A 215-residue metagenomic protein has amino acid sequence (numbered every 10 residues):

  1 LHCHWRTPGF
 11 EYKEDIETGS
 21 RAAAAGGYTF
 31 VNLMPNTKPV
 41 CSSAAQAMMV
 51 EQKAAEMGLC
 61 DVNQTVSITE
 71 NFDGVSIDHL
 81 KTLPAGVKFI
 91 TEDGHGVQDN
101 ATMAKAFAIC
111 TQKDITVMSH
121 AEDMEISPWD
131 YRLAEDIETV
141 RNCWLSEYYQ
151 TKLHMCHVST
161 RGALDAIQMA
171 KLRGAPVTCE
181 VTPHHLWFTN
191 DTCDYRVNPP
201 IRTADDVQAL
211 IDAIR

Functional and structural regions predicted by a protein language model:
L1-E14, T37, N63-V75, G94 (+2 more regions): Active-site mouth loops of central-metabolism enzymes
L1-M57: Metal-associated gating/positioning segment near the N- to mid-region
E11, K38-S42, N71, V97-Q98 (+2 more regions): Glycine-/small-residue-rich active-site loops that bind phosphorylated ligands and cofactors
G26, C60, A85: Structured loop/turn residues at beta-strand edges in well-structured enzyme cores
F30-M34, N63, M118-H120, H154-M155: Short beta-strand segments at enzyme active-site cores
A44-T65, A108-S119: Alpha-helix-loop-beta-strand connector modules within alpha/beta enzyme cores
A45-G58, N71-K81, E135-V140: Short, composition-biased local secondary-structure segments
I77-R215: Histidine/acidic residue-rich metal-binding segments in metalloenzymes
